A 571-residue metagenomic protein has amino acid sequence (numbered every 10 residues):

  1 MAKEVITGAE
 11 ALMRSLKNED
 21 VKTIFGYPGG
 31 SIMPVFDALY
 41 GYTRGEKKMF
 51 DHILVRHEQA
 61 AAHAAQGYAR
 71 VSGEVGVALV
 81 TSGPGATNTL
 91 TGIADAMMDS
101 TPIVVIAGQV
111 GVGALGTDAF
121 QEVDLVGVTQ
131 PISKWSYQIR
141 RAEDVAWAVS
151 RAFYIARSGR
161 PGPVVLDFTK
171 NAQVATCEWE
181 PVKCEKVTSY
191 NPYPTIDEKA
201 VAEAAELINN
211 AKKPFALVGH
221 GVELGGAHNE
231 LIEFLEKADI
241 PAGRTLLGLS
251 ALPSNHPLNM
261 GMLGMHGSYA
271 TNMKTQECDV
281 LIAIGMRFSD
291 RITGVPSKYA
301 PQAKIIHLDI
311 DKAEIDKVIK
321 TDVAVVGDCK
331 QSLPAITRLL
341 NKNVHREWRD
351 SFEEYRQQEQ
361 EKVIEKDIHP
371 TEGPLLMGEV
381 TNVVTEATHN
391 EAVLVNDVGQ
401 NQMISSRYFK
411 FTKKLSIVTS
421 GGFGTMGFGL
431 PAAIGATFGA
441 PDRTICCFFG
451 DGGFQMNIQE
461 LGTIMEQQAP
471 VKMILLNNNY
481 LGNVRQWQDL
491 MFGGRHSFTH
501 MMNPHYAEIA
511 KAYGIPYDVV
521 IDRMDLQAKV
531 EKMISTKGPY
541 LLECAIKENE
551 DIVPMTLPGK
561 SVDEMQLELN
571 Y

Functional and structural regions predicted by a protein language model:
M1-E347, V383, A387-N390, P470-M473 (+2 more regions): N-terminal alpha/beta PP-like core and its mobile active-site loop of ThDP/TPP-dependent enzymes
A2-K3, E143, E206, Q302-V398 (+3 more regions): Phosphate/pyrophosphate-binding active-site segments
A9-M13, K17, V35-L39, R356-T437: Active-site diphosphate/adenylate-binding microenvironment
G29-I32, G83, S100, P163 (+3 more regions): Glycine-rich phosphate/pyrophosphate-binding beta-alpha loops
E58-H63, A86, N401-M403, D522-L526: Short acidic loop-to-helix transition motifs that present clustered carboxylates
I106, A114-Q121, D316-V318, A324-V326 (+2 more regions): Thiamine diphosphate
V165, H307, V395, F448-F449: Generic enzyme active-site microenvironment
K170-Q173, N401, E548: Short, internal active-site loops enriched in acidic
